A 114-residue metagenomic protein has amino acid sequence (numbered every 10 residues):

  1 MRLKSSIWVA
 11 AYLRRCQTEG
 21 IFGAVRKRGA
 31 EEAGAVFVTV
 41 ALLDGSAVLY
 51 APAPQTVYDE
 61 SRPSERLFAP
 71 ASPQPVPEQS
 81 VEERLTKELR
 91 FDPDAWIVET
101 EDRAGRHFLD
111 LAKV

Functional and structural regions predicted by a protein language model:
M1-A35: Long, hydrophobic N-terminal alpha-helical segment
M1-L3, Q55, D59-E60: Cysteine-patterned extracellular/luminal domains and small secreted cysteine-rich peptides
A11, V36-L43, G105-A112: Short amphipathic alpha-helical patches
A11-T18, L43, P52-Q55, E83 (+1 more regions): Short, intrinsically disordered, mixed-charge
F22-Q55: Short, well-structured hydrophobic secondary-structure segments
A53, E60-V114: Helix-rich interaction surfaces within compact, conserved domain-sized segments that mediate assembly or partner
